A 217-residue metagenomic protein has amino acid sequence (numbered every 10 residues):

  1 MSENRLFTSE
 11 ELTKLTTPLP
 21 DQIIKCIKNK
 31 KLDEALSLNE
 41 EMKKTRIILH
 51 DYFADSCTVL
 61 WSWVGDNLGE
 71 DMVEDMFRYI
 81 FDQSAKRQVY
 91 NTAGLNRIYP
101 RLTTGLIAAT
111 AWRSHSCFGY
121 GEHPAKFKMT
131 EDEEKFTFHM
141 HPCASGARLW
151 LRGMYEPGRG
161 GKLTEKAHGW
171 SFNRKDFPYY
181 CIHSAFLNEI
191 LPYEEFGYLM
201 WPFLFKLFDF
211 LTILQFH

Functional and structural regions predicted by a protein language model:
M1-I190, G197-D209: N-terminal accessory segment detector
D209-H217: C-terminal edge-of-domain segments
